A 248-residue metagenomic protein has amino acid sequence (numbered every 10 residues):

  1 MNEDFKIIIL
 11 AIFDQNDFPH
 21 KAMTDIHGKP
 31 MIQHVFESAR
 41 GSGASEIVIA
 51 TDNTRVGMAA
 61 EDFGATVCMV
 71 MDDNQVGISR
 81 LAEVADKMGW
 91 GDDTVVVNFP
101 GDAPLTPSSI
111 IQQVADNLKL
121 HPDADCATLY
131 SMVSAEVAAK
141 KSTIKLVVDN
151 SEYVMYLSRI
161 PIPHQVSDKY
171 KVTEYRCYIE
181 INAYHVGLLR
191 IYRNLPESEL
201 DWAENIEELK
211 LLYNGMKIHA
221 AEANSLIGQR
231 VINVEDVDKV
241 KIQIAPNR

Functional and structural regions predicted by a protein language model:
M1-P19: N-terminal nucleotide-binding beta1-loop-alpha1 segment
D4-I9, I32, E46-I47: Hydrophobic targeting segments
F13, D52-T54: Residues in the short beta-alpha loop(s) of Rossmann-like NAD(P)-binding domains
F13, M71-G77, S225-I227: Short, acidic/turn-prone active-site loops that include or flank metal/cofactor- and phosphate-binding residues
M31-E46, M58-F63, Y213-N214: A short, N-terminal amphipathic alpha-helix
V48, R55-D116: Short phosphate-binding loop-to-helix
S108-P196: Conserved core of the sugar-phosphate nucleotidyltransferase
T173-R248: Conserved alpha/beta core of the MobA/IspD/sugar-nucleotide pyrophosphorylase nucleotidyltransferase superfamily
